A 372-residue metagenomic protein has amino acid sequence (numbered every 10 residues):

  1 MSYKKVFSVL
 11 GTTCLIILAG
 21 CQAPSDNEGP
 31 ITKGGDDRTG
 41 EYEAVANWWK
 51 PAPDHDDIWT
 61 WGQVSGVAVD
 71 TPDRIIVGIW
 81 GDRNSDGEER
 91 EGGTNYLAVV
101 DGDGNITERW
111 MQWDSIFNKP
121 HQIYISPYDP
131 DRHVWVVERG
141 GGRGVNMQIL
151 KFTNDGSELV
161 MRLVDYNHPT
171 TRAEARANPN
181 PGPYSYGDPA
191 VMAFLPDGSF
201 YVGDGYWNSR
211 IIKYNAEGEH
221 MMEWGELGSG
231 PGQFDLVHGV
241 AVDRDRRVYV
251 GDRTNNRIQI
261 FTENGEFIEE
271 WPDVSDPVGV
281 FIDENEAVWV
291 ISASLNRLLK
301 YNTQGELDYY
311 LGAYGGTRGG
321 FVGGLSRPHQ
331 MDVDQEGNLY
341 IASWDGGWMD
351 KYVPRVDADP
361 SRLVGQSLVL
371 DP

Functional and structural regions predicted by a protein language model:
M1-L10: Bacterial N-terminal signal peptides that target proteins for export
G11-L15: Hydrophobic helical h-region of N-terminal Sec-dependent signal peptides in bacterial secretory/periplasmic proteins
L18-G20: C-terminal motif of bacterial Sec signal peptides marking the signal peptidase cleavage site
Q22-P372: Eukaryotic scaffold repeat domains enriched in small/polar residues
